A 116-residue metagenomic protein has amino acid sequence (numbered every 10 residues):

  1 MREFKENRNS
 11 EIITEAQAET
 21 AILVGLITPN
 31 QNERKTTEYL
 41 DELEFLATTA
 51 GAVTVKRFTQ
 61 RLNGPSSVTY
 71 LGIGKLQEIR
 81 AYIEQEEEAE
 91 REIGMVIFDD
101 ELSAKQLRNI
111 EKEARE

Functional and structural regions predicted by a protein language model:
M1-E116: N-terminal accessory targeting/assembly segments
